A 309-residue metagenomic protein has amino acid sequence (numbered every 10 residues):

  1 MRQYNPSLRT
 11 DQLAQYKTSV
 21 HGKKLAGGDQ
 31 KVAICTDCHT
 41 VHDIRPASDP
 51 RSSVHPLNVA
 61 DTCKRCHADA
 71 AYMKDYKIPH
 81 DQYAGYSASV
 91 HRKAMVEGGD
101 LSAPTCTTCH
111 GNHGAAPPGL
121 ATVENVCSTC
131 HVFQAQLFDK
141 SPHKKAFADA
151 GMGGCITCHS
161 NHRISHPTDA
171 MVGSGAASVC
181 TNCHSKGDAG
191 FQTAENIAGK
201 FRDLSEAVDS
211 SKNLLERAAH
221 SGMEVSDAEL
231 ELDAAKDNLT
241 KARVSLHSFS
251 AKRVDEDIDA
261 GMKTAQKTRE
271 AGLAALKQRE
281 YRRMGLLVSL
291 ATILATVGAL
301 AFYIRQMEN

Functional and structural regions predicted by a protein language model:
M1-E206, S210, R217-S226, K241-K252 (+2 more regions): Inter-heme linker and motif-flanking segments adjacent to c-type heme-binding CXXCH motifs in c-type cytochromes
L214, L230-A242, I258-T268: Long, compositionally biased charged/polar accessory segments in the mid-to-C-terminal portions of proteins
V244, E256-V288: Short, aromatic-rich amphipathic segments at membrane interfaces that lie adjacent to a transmembrane helix or signal
R283-Q306: Selective detector of the "anchor" transmembrane alpha-helix that sits immediately C-terminal
